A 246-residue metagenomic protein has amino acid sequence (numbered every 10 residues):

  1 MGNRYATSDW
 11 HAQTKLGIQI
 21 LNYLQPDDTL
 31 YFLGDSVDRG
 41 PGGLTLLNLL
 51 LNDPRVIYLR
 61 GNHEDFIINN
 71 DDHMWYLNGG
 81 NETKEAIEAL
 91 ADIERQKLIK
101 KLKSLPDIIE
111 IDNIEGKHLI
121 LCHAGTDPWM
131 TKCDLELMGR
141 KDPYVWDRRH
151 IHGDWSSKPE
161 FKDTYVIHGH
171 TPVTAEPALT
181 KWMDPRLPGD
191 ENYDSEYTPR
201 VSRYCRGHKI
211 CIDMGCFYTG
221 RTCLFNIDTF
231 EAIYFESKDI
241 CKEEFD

Functional and structural regions predicted by a protein language model:
M1, D27-D28, D53-R55, G116-K117 (+1 more regions): A general structural motif
M1-L49: N-terminal active-site segment of His-dependent metallophosphoesterases
N3-H11, H118-G125, I210-I212: Active-site-proximal beta-strand elements of phosphoester/diester hydrolases
A6, L30-F32, Y58-L59, I120 (+2 more regions): Residue-level marker for buried hydrophobic side chains located in beta-strands that build the well-ordered beta-sheet
D9, D35, L50, G61-N62 (+5 more regions): Divalent metal-coordination and catalytic microenvironments
H11-K15, D38-P41, E64-I68, P128-W129 (+3 more regions): Active-site environment of divalent metal-dependent phosphoester hydrolases
G40-I111, E115-L119, P128, D134-G153: Active-site neighborhood of divalent metal-dependent phosphoester bond hydrolases
K158-D246: Acidic, His/Gly-rich catalytic cores of divalent-metal-dependent hydrolytic chemistry
